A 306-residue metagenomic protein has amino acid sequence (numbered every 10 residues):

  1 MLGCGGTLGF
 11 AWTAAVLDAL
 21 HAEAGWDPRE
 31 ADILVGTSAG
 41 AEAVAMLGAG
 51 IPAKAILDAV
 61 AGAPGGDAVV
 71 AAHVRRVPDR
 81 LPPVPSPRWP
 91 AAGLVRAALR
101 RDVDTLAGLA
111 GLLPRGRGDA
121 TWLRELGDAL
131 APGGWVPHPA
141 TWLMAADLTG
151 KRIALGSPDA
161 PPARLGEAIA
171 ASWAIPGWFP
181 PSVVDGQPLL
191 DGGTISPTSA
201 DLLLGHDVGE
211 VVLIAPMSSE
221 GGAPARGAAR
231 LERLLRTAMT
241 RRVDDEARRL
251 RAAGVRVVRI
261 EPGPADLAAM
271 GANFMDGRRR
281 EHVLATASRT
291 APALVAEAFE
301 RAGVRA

Functional and structural regions predicted by a protein language model:
M1-T37, A45-A306: Patatin-like phospholipase
